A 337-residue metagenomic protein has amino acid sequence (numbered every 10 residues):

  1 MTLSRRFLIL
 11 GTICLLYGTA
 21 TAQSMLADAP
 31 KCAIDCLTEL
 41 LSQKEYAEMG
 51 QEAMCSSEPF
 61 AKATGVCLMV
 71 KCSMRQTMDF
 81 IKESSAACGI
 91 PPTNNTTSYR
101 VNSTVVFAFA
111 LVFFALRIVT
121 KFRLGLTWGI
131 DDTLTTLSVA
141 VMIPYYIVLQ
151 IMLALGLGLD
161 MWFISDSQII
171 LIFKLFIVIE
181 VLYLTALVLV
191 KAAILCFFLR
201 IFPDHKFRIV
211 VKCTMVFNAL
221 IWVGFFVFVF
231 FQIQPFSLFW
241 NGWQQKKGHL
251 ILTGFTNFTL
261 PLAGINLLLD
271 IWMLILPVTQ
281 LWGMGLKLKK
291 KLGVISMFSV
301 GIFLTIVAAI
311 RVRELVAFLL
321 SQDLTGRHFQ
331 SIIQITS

Functional and structural regions predicted by a protein language model:
M1-L26: Fungal secretory targeting signals
M25, Q76-T77, K206-I209: Residue-level recognition of alpha-helical structural elements
A29, I34-V70, N94-L155, I170-S337: Eukaryotic multi-pass alpha-helical transmembrane domains
V66, K71-S85: Extended, hydrophilic extramembrane loops/domains of integral membrane proteins
S84-T97: Short, aromatic-rich amphipathic segments at membrane interfaces that lie adjacent to a transmembrane helix or signal
L159-I172: Juxtamembrane helix-capping/reentrant segments at transmembrane boundaries
